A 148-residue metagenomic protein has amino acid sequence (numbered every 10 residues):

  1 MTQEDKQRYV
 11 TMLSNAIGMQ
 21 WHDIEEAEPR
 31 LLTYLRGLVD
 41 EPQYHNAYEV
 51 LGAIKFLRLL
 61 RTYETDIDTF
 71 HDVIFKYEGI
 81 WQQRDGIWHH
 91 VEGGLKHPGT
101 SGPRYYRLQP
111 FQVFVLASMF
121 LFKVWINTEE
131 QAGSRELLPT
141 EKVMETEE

Functional and structural regions predicted by a protein language model:
M1-L137: N-terminal accessory segments
A132-R135, M144-E148: Glycine-rich phosphate-binding P-loop
T140: Short coil/loop residues immediately preceding or within conserved phosphate-binding loops of NTP-utilizing enzyme
